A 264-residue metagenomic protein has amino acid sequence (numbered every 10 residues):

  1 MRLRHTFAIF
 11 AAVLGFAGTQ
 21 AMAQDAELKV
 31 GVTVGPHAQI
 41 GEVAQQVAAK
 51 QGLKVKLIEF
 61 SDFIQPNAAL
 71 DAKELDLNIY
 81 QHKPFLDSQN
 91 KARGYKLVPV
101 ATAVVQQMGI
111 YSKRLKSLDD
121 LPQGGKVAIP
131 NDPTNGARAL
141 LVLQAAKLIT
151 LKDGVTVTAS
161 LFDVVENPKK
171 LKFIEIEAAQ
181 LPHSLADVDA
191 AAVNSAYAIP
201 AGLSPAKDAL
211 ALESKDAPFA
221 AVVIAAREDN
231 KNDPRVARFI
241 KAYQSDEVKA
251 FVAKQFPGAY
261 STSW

Functional and structural regions predicted by a protein language model:
F16-A23: Sec/Tat signal peptide C-region and signal peptidase I cleavage site
E27, V34-K56: Short, polar/charged alpha-helical segment
L57-A68, V155-H183: Short helix-initiation/N-cap motifs at beta->coil->alpha
E59-F63, K73, N78-D87, V104 (+3 more regions): Beta->alpha turn/N-cap motifs
S88-V100, L115, D187, A192 (+1 more regions): Ligand-binding "clamshell"
V100-T150: A conserved helix-loop-strand patch within extracytoplasmic ligand-binding domains of the periplasmic binding
Q107-L118, A220-D233: A bilobed periplasmic-binding-protein/Venus flytrap-type ligand-binding module shared by bacterial periplasmic
A137-Q144, Y243-S263: Periplasmic-binding protein-like
